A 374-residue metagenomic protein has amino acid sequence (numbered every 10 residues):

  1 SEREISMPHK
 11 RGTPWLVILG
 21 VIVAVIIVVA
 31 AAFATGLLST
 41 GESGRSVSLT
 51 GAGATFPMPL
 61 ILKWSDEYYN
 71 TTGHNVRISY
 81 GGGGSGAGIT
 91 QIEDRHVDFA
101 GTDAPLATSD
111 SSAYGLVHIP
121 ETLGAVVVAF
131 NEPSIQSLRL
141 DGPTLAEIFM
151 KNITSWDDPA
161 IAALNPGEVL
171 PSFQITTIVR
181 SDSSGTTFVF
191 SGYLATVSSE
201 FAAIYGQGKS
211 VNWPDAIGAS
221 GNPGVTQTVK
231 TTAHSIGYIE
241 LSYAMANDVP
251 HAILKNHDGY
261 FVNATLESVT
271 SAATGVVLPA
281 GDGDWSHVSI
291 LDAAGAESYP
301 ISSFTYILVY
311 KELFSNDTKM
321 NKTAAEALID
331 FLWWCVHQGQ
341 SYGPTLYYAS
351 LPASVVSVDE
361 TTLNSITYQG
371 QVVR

Functional and structural regions predicted by a protein language model:
S1-S46: Secretory targeting signatures
W15-I18, G36-R374: Flexible loop/hinge segments at secondary-structure junctions
